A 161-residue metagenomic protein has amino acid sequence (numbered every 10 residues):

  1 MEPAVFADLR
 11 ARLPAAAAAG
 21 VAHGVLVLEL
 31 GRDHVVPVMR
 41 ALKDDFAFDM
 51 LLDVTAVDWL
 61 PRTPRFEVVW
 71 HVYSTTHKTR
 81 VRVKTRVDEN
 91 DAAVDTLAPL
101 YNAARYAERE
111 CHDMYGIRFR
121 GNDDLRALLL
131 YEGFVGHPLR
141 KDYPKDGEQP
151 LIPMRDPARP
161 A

Functional and structural regions predicted by a protein language model:
M1-A161: Terminal low-complexity/charged segments
